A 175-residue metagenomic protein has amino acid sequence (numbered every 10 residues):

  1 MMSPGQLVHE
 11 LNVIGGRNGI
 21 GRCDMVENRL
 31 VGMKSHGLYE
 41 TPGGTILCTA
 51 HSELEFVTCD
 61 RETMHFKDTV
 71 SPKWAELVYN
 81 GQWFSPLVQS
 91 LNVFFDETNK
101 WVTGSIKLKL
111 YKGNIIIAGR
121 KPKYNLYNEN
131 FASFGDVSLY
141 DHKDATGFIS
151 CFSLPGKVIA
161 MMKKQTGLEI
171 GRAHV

Functional and structural regions predicted by a protein language model:
M1: A conserved mid-domain beta-alpha-beta active-site/ligand-binding segment of alpha/beta enzyme cores
Q6, E10, G15-R172: Peripheral terminal appendages
